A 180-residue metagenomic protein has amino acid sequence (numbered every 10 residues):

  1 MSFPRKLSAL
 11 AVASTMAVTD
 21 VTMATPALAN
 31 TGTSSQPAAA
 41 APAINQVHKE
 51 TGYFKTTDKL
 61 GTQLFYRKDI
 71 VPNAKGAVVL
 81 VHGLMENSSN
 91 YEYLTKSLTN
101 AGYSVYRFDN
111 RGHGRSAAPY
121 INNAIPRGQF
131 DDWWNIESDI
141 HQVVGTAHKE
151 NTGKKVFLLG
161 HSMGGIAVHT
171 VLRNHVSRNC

Functional and structural regions predicted by a protein language model:
A17-P26: C-terminal segment of classical bacterial N-terminal signal peptides
T33-V71: N-terminal cap/lid segment of alpha/beta-hydrolase-fold proteins
K75, G83-E86: Active-site glycine-rich loops that stabilize anionic/oxyanionic intermediates across multiple enzyme folds
L80-G83, R107: Structural cue for short, hydrophobic secondary-structure segments
M85-Y93, V105: Serine-hydrolase catalytic-loop signature spanning alpha/beta hydrolases and amidase-signature enzymes
T95-N123: Conserved alpha/beta-hydrolase
G128-H148: Alpha/beta-hydrolase active-site loop
K155-C180: Primarily recognizes the serine-hydrolase "nucleophile elbow" in alpha/beta-hydrolase and SGNH/GDSL folds
